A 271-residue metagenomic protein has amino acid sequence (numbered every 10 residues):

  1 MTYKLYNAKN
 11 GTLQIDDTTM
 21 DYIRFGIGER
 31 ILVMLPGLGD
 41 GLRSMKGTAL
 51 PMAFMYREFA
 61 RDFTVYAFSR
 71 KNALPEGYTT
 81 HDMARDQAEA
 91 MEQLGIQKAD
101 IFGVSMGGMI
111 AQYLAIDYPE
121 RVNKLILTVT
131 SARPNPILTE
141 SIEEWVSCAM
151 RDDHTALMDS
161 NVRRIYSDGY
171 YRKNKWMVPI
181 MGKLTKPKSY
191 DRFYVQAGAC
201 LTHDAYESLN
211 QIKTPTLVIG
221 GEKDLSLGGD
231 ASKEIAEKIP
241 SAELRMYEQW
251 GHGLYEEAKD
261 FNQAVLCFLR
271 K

Functional and structural regions predicted by a protein language model:
T12-L74: Conserved HGGG/HGGXW glycine-rich cap/lid loop of the alpha/beta-hydrolase fold
D82-A99: Conserved acidic catalytic loop of the alpha/beta-hydrolase fold
A99, G103-G108, G221: Conserved alpha/beta-hydrolase "nucleophile elbow" surrounding the catalytic nucleophile
M109-Q112, I116, N123-D152: Flexible "cap/lid" loop of the alpha/beta hydrolase fold
P136-T139, A156-H203, E207-S208: Conserved alpha/beta-hydrolase catalytic His-Asp/Glu region
I212, V218-G220: Short beta-strand/loop motif that positions the catalytic acidic residue of the alpha/beta-hydrolase fold
L225-A231: Conserved alpha/beta-hydrolase "acid-adjacent" motif
W250-N262: Catalytic histidine-centered segment of alpha/beta-hydrolase-like enzymes
